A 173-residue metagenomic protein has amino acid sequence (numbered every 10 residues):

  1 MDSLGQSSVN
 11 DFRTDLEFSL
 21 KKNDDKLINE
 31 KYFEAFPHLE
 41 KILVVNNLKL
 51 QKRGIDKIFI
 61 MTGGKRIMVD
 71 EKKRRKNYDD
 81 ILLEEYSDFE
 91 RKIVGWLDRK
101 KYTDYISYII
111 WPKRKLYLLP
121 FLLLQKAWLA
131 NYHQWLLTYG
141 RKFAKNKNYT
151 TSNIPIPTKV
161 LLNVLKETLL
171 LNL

Functional and structural regions predicted by a protein language model:
M1-Q51, R75: Acidic-basic catalytic patches of nuclease active cores, encompassing PD-(D/E)XK and other metal-cofactor nuclease
L4, F12-L16, G63, P112-L173: Non-catalytic C-terminal interaction segments of nucleic acid-processing enzymes
D11-D15, V44, K72-L116: Catalytic cores of nucleic-acid endonucleases
N46-T62: Charged, well-structured alpha/beta interaction segments
R53, K65, Y102: Residues that flank catalytic or metal-binding motifs in active/ligand-binding sites
K57-Y78: Conserved catalytic cores of phosphodiester-cleaving nucleases, focusing on short active-site segments
